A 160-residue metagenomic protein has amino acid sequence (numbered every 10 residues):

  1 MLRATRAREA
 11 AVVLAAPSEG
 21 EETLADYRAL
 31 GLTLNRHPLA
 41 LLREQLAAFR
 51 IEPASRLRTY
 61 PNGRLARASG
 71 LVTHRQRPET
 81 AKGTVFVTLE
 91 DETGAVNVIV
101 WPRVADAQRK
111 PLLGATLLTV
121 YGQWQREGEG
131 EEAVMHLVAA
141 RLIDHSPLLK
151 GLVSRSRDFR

Functional and structural regions predicted by a protein language model:
M1-R160: Noncatalytic, beta-rich nucleic-acid-contacting surfaces in large DNA/RNA-processing enzymes
